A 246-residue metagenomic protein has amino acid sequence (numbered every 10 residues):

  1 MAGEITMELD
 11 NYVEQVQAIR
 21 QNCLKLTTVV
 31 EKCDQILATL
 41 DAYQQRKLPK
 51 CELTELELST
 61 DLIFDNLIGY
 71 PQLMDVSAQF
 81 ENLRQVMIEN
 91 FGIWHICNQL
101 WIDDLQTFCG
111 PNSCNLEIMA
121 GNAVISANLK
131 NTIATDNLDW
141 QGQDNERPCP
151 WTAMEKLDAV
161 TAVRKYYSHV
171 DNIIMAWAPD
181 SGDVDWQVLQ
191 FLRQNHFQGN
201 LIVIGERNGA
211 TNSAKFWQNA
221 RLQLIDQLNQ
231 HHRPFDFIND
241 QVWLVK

Functional and structural regions predicted by a protein language model:
M1-N98: N-terminal accessory regions of S-adenosyl-L-methionine
F91-P111: A short, well-structured juxtamembrane/interface segment
T107-S113, R164-D171, Q194-H196: Flexible, charged surface loops at secondary-structure boundaries
N112-G121: Conserved class I S-adenosyl-L-methionine
N122-T132: Conserved SAM-binding loop of SAM-dependent methyltransferases across substrates and taxa, primarily the Class I
T135-H169: S-adenosyl-L-methionine
V170-D185: A short SAM/SAH-binding and catalytic strip from SAM-dependent methyltransferases
G182-K246: C-terminal substrate-binding/active-site "lid" region of AdoMet-derived donor-dependent transferases
